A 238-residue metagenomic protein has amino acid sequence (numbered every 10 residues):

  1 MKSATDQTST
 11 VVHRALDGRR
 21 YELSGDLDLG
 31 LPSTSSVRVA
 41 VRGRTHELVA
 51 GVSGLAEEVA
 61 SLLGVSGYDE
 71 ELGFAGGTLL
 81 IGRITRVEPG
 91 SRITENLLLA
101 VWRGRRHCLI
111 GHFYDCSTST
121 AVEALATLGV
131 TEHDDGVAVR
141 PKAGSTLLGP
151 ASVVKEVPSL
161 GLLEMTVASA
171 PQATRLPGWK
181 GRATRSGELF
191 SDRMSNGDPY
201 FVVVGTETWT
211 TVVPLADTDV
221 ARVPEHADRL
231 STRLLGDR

Functional and structural regions predicted by a protein language model:
M1-R238: Intrinsically disordered, low-complexity prosegments and terminal tails associated with secretory/extracytoplasmic
